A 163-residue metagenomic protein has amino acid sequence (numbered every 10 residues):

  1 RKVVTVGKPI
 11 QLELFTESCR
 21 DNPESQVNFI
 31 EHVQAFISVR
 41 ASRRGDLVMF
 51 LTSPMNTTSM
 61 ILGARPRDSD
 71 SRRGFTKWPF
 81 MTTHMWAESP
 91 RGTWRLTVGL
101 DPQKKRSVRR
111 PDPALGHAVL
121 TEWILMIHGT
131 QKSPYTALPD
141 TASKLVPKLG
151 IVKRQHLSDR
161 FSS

Functional and structural regions predicted by a protein language model:
R1-S163: Loop and turn regions of beta-sandwich accessory domains that flank beta-strands and are enriched in small/polar
